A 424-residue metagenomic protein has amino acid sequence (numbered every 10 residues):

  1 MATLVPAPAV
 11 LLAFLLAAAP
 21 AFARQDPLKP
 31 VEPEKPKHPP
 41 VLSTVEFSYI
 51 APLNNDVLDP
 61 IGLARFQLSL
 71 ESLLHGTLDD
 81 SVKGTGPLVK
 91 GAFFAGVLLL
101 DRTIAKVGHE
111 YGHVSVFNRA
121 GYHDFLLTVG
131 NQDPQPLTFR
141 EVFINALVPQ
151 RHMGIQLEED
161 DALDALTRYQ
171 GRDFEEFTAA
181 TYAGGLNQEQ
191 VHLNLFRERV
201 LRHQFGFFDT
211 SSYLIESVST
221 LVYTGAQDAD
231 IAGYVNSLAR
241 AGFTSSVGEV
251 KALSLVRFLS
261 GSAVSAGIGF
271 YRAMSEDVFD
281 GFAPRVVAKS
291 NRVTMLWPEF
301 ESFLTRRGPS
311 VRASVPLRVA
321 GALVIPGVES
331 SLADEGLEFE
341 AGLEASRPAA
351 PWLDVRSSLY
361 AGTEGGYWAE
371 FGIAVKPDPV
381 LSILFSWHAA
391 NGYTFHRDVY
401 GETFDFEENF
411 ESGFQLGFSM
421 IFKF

Functional and structural regions predicted by a protein language model:
P8-A18: Bacterial N-terminal signal peptides
F47-N55, V142-A263: Metalloprotease/metallohydrolase-associated module, dominated by Zn2+-dependent proteases
V97-Q170: Small-residue-rich helix-interface/hinge motifs
T103-V107, F300-S310, S330-F339, L359-W368 (+1 more regions): Solvent-exposed loop/turn segments connecting transmembrane beta-strands in outer-membrane beta-barrel proteins
E216-V328, F339-A341: C-terminal membrane-associated helical module and adjoining short loops/tails
P284-V286, P309-G321, A341-L343, F371-I373 (+2 more regions): Outer-membrane beta-barrel "beta-signal"
V293-S302, G321-V328, F339, P351-S357 (+3 more regions): Transmembrane beta-strands of outer-membrane beta-barrel proteins
S302-R306, L317-V319, V328-D334, A345-R347 (+4 more regions): Transmembrane beta-strands of outer-membrane beta-barrel pores
